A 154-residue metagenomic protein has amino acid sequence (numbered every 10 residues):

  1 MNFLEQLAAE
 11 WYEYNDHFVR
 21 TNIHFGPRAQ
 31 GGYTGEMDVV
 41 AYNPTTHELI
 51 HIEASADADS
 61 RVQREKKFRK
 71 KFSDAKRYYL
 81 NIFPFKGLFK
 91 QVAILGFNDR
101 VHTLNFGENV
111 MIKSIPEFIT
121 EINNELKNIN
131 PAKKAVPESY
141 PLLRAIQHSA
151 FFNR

Functional and structural regions predicted by a protein language model:
M1-R154: Intrinsically disordered, low-complexity Ser/Thr/Pro/Gly-rich regulatory segments
